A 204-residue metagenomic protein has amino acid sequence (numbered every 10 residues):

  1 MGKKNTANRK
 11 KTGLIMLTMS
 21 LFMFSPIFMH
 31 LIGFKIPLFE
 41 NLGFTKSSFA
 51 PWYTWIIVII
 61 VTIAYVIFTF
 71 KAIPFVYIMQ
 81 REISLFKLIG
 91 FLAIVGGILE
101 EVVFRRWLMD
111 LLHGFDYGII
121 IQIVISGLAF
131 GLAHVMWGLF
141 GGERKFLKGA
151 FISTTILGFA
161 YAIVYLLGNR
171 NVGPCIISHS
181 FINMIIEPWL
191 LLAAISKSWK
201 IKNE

Functional and structural regions predicted by a protein language model:
M1-P74, I121, F140, I163-L167 (+1 more regions): N-terminal, membrane-interfacial amphipathic/helix-forming hydrophobic leader that caps and precedes the first
F68, I73-V76, E82, F86-K87: A basic- and aromatic-enriched beta-loop-alpha substructure that forms the phosphate/nucleotide- and DNA/RNA-contacting
E82, F86-E204: Transmembrane helix-loop-helix hairpins at the membrane interface of multi-pass integral membrane proteins
